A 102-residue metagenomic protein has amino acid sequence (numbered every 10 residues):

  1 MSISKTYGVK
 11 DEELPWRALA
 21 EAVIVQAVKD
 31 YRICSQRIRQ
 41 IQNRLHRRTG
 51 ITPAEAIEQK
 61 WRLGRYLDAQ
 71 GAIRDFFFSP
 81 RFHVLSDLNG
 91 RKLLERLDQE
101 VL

Functional and structural regions predicted by a protein language model:
S2-R39: N-terminal acidic leader/helix
Q26-Y31, S35, L45, T49-T52 (+2 more regions): Short, flexible helical or helix-coil boundary motifs
R39-R65: Intrinsically disordered, low-complexity domain-flanking/linker segments in eukaryotic proteins, enriched
A56-R81: Acidic, low-complexity, intrinsically disordered interaction modules
I73-L102: Short, compact, well-ordered microdomains
